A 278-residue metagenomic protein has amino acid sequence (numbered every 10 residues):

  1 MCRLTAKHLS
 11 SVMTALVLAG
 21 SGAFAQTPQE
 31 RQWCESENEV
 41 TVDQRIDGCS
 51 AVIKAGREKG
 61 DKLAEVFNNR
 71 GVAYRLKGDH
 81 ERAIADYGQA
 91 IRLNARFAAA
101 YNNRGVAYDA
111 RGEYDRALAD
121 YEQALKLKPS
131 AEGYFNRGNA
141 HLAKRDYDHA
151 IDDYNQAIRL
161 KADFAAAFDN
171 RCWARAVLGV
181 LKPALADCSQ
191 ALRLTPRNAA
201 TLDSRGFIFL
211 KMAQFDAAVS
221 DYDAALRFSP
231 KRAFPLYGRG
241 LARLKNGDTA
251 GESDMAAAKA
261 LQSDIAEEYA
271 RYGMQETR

Functional and structural regions predicted by a protein language model:
P28-W33, L241-R278: Terminal, low-structured helical/coil segments at or just beyond the last alpha-helical repeat
E35-E37, E65-R75, A99-A110, E132-A143 (+3 more regions): Conserved alpha-helical positions within TPR/SEL1-like repeat arrays
V42, H80, Y114, Y147 (+3 more regions): TPR-repeat structural position
V52, G56, Q89-A90, Q123-A124 (+4 more regions): Canonical positions in the second alpha-helix
A55, K59, L93, L127 (+4 more regions): Structural marker of alpha-solenoid helical repeat scaffolds
